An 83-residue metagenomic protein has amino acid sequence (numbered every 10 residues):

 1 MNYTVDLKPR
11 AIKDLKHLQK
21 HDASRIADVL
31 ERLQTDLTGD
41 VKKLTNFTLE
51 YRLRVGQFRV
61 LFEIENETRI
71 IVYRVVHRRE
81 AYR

Functional and structural regions predicted by a protein language model:
N2-V5, P9, K13-S24, T38 (+2 more regions): Enriched for short, Lys/Arg-rich terminal
V29-L53: A short, surface-exposed loop/turn module that caps and links secondary-structure elements
